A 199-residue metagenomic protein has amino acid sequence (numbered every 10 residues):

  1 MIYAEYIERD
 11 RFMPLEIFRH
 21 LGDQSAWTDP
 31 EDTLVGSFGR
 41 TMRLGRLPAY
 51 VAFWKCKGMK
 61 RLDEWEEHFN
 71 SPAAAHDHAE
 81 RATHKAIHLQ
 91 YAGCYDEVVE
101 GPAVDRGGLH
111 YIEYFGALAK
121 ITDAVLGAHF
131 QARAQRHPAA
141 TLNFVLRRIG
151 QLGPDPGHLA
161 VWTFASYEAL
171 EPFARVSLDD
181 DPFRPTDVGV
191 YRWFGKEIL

Functional and structural regions predicted by a protein language model:
M1-L199: Short S/T/G/P-rich N-terminal loop/turn motif that feeds into the first structured element of a domain
